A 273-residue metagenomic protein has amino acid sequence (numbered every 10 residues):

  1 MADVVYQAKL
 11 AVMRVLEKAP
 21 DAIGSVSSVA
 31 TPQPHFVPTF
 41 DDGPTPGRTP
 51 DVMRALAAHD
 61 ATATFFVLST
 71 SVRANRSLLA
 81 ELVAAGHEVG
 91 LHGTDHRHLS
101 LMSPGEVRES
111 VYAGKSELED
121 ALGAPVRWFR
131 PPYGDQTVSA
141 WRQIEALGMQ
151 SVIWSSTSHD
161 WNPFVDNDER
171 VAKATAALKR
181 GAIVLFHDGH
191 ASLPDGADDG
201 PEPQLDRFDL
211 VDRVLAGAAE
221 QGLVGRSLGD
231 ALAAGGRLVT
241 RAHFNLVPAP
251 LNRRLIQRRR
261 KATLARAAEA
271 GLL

Functional and structural regions predicted by a protein language model:
Y6-S100, E106, S110-E117, A124: Active-site beta->alpha N-cap acidic-glycine motif
P20-T31, R73, G196-L273: C-terminal domain-boundary segment and adjacent tail
D21-G24, T49-P50, V72-A84, G134-W141 (+1 more regions): Alpha-helical scaffolding within the catalytic cores of extracellular/periplasmic polymer-degrading hydrolases
F40, V67-S69, L91-G93, R130-Y133 (+3 more regions): A cross-domain feature marking catalytic cores of carbohydrate-active enzymes and several ubiquitous metabolic/repair
M53-T62, E88, P104-Q150, R170-G189 (+1 more regions): CE4/NodB-like, metal-dependent polysaccharide N-deacetylase domain that modifies extracellular/periplasmic N-acetylated
L79-L82, G105-V107, D166-E169, V239-F244: Short low-complexity, flexible loop/linker segments enriched in glycine and/or proline with clustered acidic
R97-M102, S192-D198: A short acidic, helix-capping loop that chelates divalent metal ions and anchors anionic groups
D135, W141-A177, G222-A234, L251-L255: His/Asp/Glu-enriched short active-site or ligand-binding loop at hydrolase and phosphoryl-transfer sites
